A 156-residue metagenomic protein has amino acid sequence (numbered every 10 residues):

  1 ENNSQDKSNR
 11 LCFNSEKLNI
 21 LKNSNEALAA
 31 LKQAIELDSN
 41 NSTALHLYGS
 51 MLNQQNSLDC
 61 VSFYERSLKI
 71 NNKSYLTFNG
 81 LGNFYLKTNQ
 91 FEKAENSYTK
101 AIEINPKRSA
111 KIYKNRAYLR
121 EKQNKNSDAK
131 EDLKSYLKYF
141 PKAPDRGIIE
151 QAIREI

Functional and structural regions predicted by a protein language model:
E1, D6-A29, S50-N53: Alpha-helical segment of the N-proximal tetratricopeptide repeat
Q5, S39, N72, P106-K107 (+1 more regions): Short coil turns that delineate tetratricopeptide repeat
S8-N9, S42-T43, Y75-L76, S109-K111 (+1 more regions): Helix-start (N-cap) detector for alpha-helical repeat units in TPR-like alpha-solenoids, especially tetratricopeptide
F13, L47, G80, K114-N115 (+1 more regions): Canonical tetratricopeptide repeat
I20-Q33, N53-R66, T88-K100, Q123-S135 (+1 more regions): Structural signature of tandem alpha-helical TPR/SEL1-like repeats, specifically the intra-repeat loop/turn
E36, K69, I102-E103, L137-K138: Amphipathic alpha-helical segments of tetratricopeptide repeats
K114-K122: Alpha-helical protein-protein interaction scaffolds
